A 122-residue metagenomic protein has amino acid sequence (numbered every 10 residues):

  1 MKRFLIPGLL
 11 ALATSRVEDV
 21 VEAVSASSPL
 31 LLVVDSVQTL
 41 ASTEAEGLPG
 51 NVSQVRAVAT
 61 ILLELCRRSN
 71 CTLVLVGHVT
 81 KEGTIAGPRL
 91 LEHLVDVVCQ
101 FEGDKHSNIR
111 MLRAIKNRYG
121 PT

Functional and structural regions predicted by a protein language model:
M1-E64: Conserved inter-motif catalytic segment of the P-loop NTP-binding fold
L63-T122: Phosphate-binding/switch region of NTP-binding enzymes
